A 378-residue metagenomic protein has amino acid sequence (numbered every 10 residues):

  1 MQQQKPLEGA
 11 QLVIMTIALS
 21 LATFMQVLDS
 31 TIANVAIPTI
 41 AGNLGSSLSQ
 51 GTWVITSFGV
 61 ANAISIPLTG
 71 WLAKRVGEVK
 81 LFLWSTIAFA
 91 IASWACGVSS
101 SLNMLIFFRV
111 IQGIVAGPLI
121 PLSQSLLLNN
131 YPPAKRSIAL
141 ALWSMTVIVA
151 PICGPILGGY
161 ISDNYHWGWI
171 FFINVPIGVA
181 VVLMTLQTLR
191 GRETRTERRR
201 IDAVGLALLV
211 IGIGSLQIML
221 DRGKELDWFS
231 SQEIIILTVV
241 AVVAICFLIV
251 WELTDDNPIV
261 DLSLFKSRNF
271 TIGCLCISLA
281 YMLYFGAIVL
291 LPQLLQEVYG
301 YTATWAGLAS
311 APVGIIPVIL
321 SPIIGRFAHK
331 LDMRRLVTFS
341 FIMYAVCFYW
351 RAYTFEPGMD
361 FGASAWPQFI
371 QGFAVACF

Functional and structural regions predicted by a protein language model:
L12-L28, A33-V35, L44, L48 (+6 more regions): 12-transmembrane solute porter fold
P38-A41, F108, Q112, L127-P132 (+5 more regions): Helix-terminus/helix-capping segments at the ends of transmembrane helices and short amphipathic helices
T39, W71, R75-V76, V98 (+10 more regions): Membrane-interface helix caps of multi-pass small-molecule transporters
N43-L44, S49, K74-R75, G97-S100 (+7 more regions): Membrane-helix boundary and inter-helical linker elements of multi-pass secondary transporters
G59-V60, I148-V149, G314-I315: Short hydrophobic/small-residue motifs within alpha-helical transmembrane segments of multi-pass transporter-like
I66-G205: Helix-loop-helix hairpins in multi-pass membrane proteins, especially solute transporters
A88-V98, V115, I177-M184, I211-S215 (+6 more regions): Transmembrane-helix signature of multi-pass solute transporters
D163-C276, L283: Hydrophobic transmembrane-helix bundles of small-molecule transporters
